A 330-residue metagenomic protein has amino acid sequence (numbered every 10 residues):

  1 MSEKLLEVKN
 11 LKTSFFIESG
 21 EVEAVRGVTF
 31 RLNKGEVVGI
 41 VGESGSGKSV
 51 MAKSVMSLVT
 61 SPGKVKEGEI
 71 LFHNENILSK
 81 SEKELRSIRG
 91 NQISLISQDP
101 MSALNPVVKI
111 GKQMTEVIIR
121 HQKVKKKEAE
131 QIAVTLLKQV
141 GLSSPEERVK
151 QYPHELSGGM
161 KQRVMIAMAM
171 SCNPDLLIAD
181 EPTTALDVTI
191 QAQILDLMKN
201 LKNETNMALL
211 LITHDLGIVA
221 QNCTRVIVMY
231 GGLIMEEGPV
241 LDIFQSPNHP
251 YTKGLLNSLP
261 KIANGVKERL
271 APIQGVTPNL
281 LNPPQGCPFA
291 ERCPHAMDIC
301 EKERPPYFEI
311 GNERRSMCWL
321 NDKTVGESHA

Functional and structural regions predicted by a protein language model:
K4, S143, E237-A330: Short catalytic/signature loops enriched in Gly
S57, I178, P182, L186 (+1 more regions): P-loop NTP-binding/switch modules centered on Walker-like glycine-rich loops
V65-N76: Conserved ABC transporter NBD signature motif
N76, E128-E147, L256-N257: Conserved ABC ATPase "signature" region
Q151-L156, M160: Conserved ABC ATPase signature
S171-D175: A short, proline-enriched helix->beta-strand linker immediately N-terminal to the Walker B motif in ABC-type P-loop
